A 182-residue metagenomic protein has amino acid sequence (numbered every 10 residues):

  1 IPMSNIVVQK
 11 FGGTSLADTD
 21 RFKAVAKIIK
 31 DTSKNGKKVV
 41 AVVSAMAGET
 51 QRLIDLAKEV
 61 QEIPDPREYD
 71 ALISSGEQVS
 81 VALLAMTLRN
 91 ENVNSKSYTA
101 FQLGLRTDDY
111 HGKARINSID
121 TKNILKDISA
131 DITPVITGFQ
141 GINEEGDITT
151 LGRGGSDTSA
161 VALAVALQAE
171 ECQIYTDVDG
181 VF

Functional and structural regions predicted by a protein language model:
I1-F182: Nucleotide/pyrophosphate-binding catalytic subdomain
